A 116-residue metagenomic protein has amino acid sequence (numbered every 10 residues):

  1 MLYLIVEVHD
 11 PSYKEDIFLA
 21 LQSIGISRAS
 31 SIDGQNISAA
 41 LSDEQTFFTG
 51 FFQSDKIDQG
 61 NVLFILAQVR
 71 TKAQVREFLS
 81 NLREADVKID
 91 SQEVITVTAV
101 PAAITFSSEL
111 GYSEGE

Functional and structural regions predicted by a protein language model:
M1-E116: Positively charged, small/polar-rich N-terminal and surface patches that mediate targeting and assembly and bind
